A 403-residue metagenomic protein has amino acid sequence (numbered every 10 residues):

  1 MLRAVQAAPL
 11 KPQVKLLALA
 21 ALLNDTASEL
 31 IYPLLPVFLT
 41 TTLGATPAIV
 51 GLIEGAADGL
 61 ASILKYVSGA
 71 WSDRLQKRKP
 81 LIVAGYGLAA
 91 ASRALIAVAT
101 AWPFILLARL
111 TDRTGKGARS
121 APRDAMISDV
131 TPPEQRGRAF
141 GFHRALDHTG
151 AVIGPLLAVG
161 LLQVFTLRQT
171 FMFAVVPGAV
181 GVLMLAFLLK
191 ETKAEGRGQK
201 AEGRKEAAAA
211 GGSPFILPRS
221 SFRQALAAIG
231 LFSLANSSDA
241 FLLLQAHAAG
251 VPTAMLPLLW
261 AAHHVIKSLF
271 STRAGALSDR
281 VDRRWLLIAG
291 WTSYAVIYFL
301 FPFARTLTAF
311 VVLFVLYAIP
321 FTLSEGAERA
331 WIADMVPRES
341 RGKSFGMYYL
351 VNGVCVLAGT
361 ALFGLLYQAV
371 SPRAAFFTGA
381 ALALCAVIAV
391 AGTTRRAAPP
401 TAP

Functional and structural regions predicted by a protein language model:
A7-D58, F222-L259: Helix-loop boundary and gating motifs at the non-cytosolic
V37-T42, I153-F171, A358-P372: Transmembrane alpha-helix termini and helix-breaking/packing motifs in multi-pass membrane transporters
L64-Q76, L162, F270-D282, Y367-Q368: Helix-to-loop junctions at the C-terminal end of transmembrane segments in multipass secondary transporters
P80-A94, V175, W285-L300, A380: Structural signature of the two symmetry-related core transmembrane helices
L95-A108, P302-L313: Helix-loop junctions at membrane interfaces in 12-TM secondary transporters
A118-T131, L323-V336: Intracellular juxtamembrane helix-capping segments at the cytosolic ends of symmetry-related transmembrane helices
Q169-A186, A374-G392: Symmetry-related core transmembrane helices of the 12-TM Major Facilitator Superfamily/SLC fold
P177, L185-G196, A391-T401: Helix-loop junctions on the cytosolic side of multi-pass membrane transporters, especially the intracellular loop
